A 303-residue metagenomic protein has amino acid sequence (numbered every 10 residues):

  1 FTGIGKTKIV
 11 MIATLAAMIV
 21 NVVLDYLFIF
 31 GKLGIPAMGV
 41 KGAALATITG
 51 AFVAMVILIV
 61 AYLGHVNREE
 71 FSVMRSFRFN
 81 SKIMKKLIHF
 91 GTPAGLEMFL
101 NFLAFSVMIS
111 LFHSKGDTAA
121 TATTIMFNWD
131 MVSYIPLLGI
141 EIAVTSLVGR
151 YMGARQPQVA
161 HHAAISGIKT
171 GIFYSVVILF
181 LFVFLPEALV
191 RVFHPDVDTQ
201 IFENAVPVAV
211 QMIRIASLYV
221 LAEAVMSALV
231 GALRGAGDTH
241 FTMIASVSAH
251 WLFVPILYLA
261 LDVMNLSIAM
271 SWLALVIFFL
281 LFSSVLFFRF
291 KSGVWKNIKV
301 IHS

Functional and structural regions predicted by a protein language model:
F1-T2, V10-M18, A43-L58, L138-E141 (+3 more regions): Short runs within selected transmembrane alpha-helices of multi-pass transporters and secretion channels
F1-V10, T123-P186, E223-A245: Small-residue-rich hydrophobic transmembrane alpha-helices
G3-I4, G34-A37, S114-D117, Y151-A154 (+2 more regions): Helix-loop interface residues and adjacent transmembrane-helix termini in multi-pass membrane transporters, primarily
V20, I48-G50, L100, T124: Short, contiguous, pocket-lining structural segments that sit at or immediately flank catalytic/ligand-binding sites
L24-Y26, F30-G31: Short, solvent-exposed hinge/capping segments at secondary-structure junctions
D25, M108, P186, V230 (+1 more regions): Generic structural marker for isolated residues within well-ordered, non-membrane alpha-helices of soluble domains
A37-T92, V148-L218, A260-S303: Short alpha-helical transmembrane segments in multi-pass integral membrane proteins
K85-Y151, G171-L179, I213-E223, L275: Transmembrane helix-bundle signature of multi-pass secondary active exporters and lipid flippases
